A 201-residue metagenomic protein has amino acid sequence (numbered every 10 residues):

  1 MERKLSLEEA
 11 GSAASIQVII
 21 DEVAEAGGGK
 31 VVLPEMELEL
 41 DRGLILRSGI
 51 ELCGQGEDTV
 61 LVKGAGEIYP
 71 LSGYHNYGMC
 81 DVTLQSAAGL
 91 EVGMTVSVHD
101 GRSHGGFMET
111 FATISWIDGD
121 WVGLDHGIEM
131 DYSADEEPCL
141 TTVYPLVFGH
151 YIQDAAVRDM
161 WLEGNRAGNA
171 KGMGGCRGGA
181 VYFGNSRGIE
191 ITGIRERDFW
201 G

Functional and structural regions predicted by a protein language model:
E2-L7: Short amphipathic
A10-Q17, D21, E25-E51, Q55-E67 (+3 more regions): N-terminal extracellular ligand-recognition/capping segment immediately after the signal peptide
P34, R47, C53-Q55, H99 (+6 more regions): Feature marks extracellular polysaccharide-active and adherence modules
G43, D81, L146, G178-A180 (+1 more regions): Structural detector of coil-to-beta-strand junctions
K63-N76, A87-V92, H104-G174, Y182 (+1 more regions): Small/polar beta-strand repeat architecture
G175-G184, I189-T192, R197-G201: Beta-propeller domains
